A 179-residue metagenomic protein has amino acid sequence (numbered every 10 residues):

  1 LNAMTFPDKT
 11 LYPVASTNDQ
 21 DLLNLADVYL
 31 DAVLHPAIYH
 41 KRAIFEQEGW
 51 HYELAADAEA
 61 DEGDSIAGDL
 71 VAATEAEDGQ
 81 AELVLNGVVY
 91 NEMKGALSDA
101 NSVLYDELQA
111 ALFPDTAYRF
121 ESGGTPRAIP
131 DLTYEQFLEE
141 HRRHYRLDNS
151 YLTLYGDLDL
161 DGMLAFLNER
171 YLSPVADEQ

Functional and structural regions predicted by a protein language model:
L1-Q179: Charge-rich, well-structured scaffold segments of protease-associated domains
